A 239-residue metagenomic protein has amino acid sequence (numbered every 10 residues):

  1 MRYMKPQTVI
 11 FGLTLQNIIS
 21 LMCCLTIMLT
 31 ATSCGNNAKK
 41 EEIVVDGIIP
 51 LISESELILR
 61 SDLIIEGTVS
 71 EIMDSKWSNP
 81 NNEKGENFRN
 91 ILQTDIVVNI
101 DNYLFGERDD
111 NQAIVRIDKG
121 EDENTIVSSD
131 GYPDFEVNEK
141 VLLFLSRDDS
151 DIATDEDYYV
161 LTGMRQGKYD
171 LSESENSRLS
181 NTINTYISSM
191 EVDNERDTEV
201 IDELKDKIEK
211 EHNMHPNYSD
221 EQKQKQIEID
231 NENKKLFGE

Functional and structural regions predicted by a protein language model:
Y3-L21: Bacterial N-terminal signal peptides that target proteins for export
S20-T30: Bacterial N-terminal signal peptides
L29-L51: Sec-dependent signal peptide cleavage junction
C34-K40, N124-E239: Netrin-like (NTR/C345C) domain of secreted extracellular proteins
I49-I52, R60-I64, I91-D95, R108-Q112 (+2 more regions): Extracytoplasmic
G67-V69: Conserved hydrophobic positions within beta-strands
I72-S78, L104-F105: Short, conserved beta-turn/loop elements at beta-strand boundaries and strand-helix junctions
G85-E123: OB-fold (S1/OB) nucleic-acid-binding surfaces
